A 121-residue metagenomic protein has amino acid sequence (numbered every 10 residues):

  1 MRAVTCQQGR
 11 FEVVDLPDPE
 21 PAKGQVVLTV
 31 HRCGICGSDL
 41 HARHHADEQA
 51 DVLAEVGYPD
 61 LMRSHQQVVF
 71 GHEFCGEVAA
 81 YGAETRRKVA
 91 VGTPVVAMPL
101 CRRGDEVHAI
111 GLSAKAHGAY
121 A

Functional and structural regions predicted by a protein language model:
M1-V4: Short structural boundary motif marking the start of a folded domain
C6, R43, A79-Y81: Short beta-strand-to-turn element immediately C-terminal to the catalytic PLP-Schiff-base lysine in fold type I
Q8-V13, P59-D60: Short gly/ser/thr-rich secondary-structure transition/capping motifs
V13-D15, L40, A121: Well-ordered beta-strand positions in beta-sheet-rich domains
P19-C33, E48-G104, H117-G118: Glycine-rich beta-strand-centered segment in the early N-terminal region that forms part of a ligand/cofactor-binding
G37: Helix-loop element at the rim of GNAT/NAT acetyltransferase active sites that forms part of the acceptor-substrate
H41-Q49: Short Gly/aromatic-enriched secondary-structure transition segments
R102-L112: Short, Lys/Arg- and Gly-enriched loop/turn segments at beta-strand edges
